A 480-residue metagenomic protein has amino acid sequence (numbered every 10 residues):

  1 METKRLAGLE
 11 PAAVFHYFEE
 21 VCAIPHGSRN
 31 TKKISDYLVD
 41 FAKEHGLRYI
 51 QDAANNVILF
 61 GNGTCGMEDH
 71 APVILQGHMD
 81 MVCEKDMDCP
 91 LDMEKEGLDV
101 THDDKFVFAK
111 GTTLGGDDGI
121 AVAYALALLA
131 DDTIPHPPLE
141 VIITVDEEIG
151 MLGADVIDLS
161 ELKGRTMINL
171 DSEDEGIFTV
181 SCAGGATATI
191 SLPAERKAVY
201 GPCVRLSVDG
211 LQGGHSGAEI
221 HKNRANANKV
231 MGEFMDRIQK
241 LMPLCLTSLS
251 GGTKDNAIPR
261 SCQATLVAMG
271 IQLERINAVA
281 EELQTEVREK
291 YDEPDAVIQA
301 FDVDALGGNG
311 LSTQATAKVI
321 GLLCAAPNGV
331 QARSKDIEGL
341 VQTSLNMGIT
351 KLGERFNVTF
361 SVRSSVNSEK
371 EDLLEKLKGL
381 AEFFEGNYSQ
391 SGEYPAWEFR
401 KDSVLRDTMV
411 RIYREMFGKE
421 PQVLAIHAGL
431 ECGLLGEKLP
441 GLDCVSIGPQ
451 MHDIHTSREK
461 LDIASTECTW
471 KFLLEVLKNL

Functional and structural regions predicted by a protein language model:
K4-F106: Acidic/His- and Gly-rich active-site-bordering loop/insert found across diverse amide/peptide-bond hydrolases
L6, P11-V14, K335, Q342-N357 (+2 more regions): Zn-dependent metallopeptidase/amidohydrolase metal-coordination segment
E19-A23, G252, Q263-T265, I298-G310 (+3 more regions): A short beta-alpha structural unit
M67-I149, A154-R165, A186-T187, S191 (+5 more regions): Active-site metal-coordination/substrate-binding segment of hydrolases, especially metallo-dependent peptidases
H136-A227, M235, Q239: Fold-level recognition of mixed alpha/beta catalytic cores in primary-metabolism enzymes, strongest
S160, R224-L241, G270-Q272, K318-C324 (+5 more regions): His/Asp/Glu-rich mid-to-C-terminal helical/loop segments that flank catalytic regions of hydrolases
K197-G201, I220-S250, G270-S344, L377 (+1 more regions): Acidic-enriched catalytic cores of C-N bond-cleaving enzymes acting on peptides and small amides
N226-K229, E233-L249, F399-L442: Active-site-adjacent substrate-binding region of metalloamidase/peptidase-like peptide-processing proteins
